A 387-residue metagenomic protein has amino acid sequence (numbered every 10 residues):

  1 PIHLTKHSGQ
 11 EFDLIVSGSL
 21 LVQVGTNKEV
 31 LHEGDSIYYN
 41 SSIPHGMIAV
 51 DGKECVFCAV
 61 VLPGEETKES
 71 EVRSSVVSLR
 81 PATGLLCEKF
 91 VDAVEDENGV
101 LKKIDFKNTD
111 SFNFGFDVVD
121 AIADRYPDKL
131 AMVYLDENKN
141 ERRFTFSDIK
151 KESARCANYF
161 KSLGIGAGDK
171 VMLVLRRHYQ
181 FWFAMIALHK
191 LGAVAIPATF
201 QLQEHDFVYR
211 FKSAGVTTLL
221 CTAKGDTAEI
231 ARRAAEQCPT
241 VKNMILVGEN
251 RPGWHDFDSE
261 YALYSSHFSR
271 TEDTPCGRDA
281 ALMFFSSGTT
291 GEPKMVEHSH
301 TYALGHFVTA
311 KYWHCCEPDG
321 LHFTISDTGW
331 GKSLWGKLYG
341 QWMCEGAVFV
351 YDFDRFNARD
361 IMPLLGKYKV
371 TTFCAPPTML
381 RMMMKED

Functional and structural regions predicted by a protein language model:
V77-A93, N108-M132, K151: A short N-terminal helical cap/helix-turn-helix that marks the beginning of AMP-binding/adenylate-forming
S78-A82, K190-S259, P376, M382: Structural core segment of the AMP-binding/adenylate-forming
P127-L130, L246-P252, A262-F285, E292 (+1 more regions): Conserved pre-ATP/AMP-binding loop-to-beta segment of ANL
D128-I186, Q203-V208, A262, T301: Conserved AMP-binding/adenylate-forming core of the ANL superfamily
R143-S147, D273, A281-G305: Conserved AMP-binding A3 loop
A157, R176-I196, F200-E204, K212-T218 (+4 more regions): A short helix-loop-beta submotif of the ANL/AMP-binding
L175-R176, A193-K212, A223-I230, S326-T328 (+2 more regions): ATP-dependent adenylate-forming carboxylate-activation enzymes
L304-T324, T328-T371, E386: Conserved AMP-binding/adenylation subdomain of ANL enzymes
